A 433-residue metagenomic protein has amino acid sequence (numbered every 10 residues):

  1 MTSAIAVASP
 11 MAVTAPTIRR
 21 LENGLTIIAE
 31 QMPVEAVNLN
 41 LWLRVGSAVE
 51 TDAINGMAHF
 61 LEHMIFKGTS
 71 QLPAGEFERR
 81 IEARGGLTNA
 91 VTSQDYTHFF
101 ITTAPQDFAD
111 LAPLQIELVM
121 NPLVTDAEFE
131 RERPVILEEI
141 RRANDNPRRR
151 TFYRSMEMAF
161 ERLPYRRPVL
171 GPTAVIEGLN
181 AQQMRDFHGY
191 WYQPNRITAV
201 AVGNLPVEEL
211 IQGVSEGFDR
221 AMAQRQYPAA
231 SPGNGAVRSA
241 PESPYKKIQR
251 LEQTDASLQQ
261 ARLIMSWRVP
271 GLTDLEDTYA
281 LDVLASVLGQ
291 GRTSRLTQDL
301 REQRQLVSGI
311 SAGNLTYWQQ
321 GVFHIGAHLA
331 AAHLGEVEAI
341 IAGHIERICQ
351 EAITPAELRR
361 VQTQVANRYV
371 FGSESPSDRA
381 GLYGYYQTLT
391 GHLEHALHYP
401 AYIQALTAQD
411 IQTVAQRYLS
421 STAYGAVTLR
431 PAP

Functional and structural regions predicted by a protein language model:
M1-V49, S70-A109, A143-N195, R220-L275 (+5 more regions): Non-catalytic beta-strand/loop surface segments
G56-T69: Active-site SXXK
G68-Q71, T102-R133, S311, L315-G372: M16/insulysin-pitrilysin zinc metalloprotease superfamily fold
R84, L118-N121, G213-Q224, Q303 (+1 more regions): Conserved short hydrophobic interaction patches
L137-F152, L251-Q253, E302-V307, E351-L397: Short acidic/His-enriched helical or mixed secondary-structure segments at domain edges of catalytic enzymes and some
N204: Carbohydrate-associated surface elements
